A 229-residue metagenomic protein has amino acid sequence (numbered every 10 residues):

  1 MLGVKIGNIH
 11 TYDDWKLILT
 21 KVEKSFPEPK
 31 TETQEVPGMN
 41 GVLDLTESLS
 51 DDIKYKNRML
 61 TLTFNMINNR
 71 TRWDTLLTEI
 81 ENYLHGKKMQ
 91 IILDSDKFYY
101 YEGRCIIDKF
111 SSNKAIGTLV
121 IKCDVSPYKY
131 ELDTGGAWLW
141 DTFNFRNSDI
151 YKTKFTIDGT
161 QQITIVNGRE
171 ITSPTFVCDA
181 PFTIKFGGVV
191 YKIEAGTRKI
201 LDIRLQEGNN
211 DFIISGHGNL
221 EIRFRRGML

Functional and structural regions predicted by a protein language model:
M1-G38: Polar/acidic, low-complexity leader/linker segments enriched in S/T/G and N/D
K5-T11, D124-S126, R204-N209: Mixed-charge, glycine-accented linear interaction segment located at domain edges/termini
K24-L60: Short, solvent-exposed beta-alpha or beta-beta edge segments that form flexible loop/patches at the rim of ligand
P27, Q90-K129: Short beta-strand and beta-hairpin "edge-sheet" elements
L45-R70, A115-K129, N210: Oligomerization/assembly interface segments of phage tail-like spikes and tubes
K54-R58, Y83-H85, N113-A115, G168-E170 (+1 more regions): Solvent-exposed loop and beta-edge segments used for protein-protein assembly and interaction
N65-I106: Short, acidic/charged, Gly/Pro-enriched secondary-structure junctions
L132-L229: Intrinsically disordered, low-complexity segments enriched in serine, threonine, and glycine
